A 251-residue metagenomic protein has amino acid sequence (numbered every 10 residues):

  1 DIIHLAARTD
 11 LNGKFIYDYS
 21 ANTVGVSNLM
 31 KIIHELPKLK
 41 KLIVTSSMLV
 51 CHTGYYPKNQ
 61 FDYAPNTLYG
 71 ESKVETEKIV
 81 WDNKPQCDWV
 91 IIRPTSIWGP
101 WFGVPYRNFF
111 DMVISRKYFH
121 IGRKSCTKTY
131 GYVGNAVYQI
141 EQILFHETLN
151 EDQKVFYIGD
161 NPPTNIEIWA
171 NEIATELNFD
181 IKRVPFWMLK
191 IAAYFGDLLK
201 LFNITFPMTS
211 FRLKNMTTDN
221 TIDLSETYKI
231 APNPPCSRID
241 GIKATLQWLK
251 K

Functional and structural regions predicted by a protein language model:
D1-T23, G54: NAD(P)H-binding glycine-rich loop region in Rossmannoid oxidoreductase-like domains and their noncatalytic homologs
V24, N28-L68: Conserved Rossmann-fold NAD(P)-dependent oxidoreductase catalytic core, especially the SDR/UDP-sugar
C51-H52, V90-N108: Flexible, glycine-rich beta-alpha linker
A64-R93: Active-site Tyr-X1-5-Lys
F102-N108, G122-F145, Q153-Y157: Substrate-positioning beta->alpha
H146-P207, C236-L246: Mid/C-terminal beta-alpha module of Rossmann-like enzyme folds, strongest in SDR-family dehydrogenases/epimerases
K190-I230: A hydrophobic C-terminal alpha-helical subdomain
I222-K229, N233-K251: Amphipathic terminal alpha-helices
